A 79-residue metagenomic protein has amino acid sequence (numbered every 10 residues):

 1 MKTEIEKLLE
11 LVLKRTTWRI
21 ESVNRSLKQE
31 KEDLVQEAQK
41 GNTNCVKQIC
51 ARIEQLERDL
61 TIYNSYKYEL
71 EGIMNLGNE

Functional and structural regions predicted by a protein language model:
M1-E6, K31, V46, Y63-K67: Short amphipathic alpha-helical segments that mediate assembly, nucleic-acid/protein binding, or membrane association
M1-R25: Short, charge/polar-rich alpha-helical segments
L11, R15-W18, Q29, E37-K40 (+2 more regions): Surface-exposed polar/charged interaction patches
W18-A51: Short E/K-rich amphipathic alpha-helical oligomerization segments
I20-S26, R52-G77: Amphipathic alpha-helical coiled-coil segments
E32, Q39, V46, S65 (+2 more regions): Residue-level recognition of alpha-helical coiled-coils, specifically the heptad-repeat register on one helix face
